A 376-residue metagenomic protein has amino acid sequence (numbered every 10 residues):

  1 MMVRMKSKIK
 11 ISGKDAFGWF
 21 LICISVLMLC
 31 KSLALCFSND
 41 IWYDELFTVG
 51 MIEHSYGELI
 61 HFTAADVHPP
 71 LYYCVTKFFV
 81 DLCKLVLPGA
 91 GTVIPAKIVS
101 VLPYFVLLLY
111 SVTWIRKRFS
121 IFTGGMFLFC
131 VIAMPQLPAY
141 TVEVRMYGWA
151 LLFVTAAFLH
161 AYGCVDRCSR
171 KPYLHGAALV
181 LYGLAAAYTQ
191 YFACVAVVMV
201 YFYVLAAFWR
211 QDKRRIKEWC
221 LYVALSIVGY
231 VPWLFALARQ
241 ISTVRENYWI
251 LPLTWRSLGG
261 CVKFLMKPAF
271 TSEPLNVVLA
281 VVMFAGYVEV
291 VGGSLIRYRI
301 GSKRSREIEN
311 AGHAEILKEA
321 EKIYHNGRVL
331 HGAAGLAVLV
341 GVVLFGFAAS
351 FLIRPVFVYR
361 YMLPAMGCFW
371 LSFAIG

Functional and structural regions predicted by a protein language model:
M1-K14, I316: Short, Lys/Arg-rich, polar N-terminal cytosolic tail immediately upstream of the first transmembrane signal-anchor
M1-R4, V165, S169: N-terminal leader/targeting segments
A16, L21-D166, Y173-G376: Membrane-proximal helix-loop-helix interfaces that form the catalytic/acceptor-binding platform of multi-pass membrane
